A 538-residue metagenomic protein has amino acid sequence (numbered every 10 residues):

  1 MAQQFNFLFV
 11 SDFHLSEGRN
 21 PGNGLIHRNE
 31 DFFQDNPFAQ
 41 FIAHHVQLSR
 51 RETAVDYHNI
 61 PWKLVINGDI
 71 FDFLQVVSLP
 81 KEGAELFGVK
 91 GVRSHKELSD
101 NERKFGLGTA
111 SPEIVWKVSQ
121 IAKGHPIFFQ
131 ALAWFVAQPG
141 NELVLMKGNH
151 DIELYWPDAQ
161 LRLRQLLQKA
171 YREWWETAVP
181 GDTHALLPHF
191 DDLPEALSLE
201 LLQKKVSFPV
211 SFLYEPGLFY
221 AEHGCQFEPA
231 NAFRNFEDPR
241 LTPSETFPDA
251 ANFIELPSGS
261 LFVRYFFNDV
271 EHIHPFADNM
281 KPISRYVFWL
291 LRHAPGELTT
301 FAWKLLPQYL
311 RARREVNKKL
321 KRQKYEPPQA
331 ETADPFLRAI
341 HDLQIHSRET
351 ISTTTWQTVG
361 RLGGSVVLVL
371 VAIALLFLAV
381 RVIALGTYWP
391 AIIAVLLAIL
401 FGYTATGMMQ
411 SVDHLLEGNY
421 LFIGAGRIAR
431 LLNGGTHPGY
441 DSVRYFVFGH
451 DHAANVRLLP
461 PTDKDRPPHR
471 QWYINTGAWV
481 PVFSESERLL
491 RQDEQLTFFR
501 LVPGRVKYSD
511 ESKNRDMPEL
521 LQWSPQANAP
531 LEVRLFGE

Functional and structural regions predicted by a protein language model:
M1-E538: Extended recognition/assembly regions associated with phosphoester-bond processing machinery
